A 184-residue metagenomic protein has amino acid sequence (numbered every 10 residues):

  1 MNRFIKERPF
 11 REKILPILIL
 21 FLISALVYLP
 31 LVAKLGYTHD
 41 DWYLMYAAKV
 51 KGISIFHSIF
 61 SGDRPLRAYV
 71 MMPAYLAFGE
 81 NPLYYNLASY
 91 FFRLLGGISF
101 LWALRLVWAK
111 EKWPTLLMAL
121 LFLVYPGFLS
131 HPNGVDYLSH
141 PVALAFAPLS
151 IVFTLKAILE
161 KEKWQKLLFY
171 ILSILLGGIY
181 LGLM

Functional and structural regions predicted by a protein language model:
M1-M184: Polytopic membrane enzymes that build or remodel cell-surface glycoconjugates and lipids
